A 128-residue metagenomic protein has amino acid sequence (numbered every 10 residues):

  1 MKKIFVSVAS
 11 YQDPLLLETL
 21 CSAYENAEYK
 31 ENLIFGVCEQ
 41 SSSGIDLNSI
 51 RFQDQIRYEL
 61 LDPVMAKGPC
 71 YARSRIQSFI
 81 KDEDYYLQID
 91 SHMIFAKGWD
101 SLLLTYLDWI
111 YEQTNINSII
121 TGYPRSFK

Functional and structural regions predicted by a protein language model:
M1-K128: Catalytic cores of eukaryotic secretory-pathway lumenal/extracellular enzymes that build and remodel glycoconjugates
